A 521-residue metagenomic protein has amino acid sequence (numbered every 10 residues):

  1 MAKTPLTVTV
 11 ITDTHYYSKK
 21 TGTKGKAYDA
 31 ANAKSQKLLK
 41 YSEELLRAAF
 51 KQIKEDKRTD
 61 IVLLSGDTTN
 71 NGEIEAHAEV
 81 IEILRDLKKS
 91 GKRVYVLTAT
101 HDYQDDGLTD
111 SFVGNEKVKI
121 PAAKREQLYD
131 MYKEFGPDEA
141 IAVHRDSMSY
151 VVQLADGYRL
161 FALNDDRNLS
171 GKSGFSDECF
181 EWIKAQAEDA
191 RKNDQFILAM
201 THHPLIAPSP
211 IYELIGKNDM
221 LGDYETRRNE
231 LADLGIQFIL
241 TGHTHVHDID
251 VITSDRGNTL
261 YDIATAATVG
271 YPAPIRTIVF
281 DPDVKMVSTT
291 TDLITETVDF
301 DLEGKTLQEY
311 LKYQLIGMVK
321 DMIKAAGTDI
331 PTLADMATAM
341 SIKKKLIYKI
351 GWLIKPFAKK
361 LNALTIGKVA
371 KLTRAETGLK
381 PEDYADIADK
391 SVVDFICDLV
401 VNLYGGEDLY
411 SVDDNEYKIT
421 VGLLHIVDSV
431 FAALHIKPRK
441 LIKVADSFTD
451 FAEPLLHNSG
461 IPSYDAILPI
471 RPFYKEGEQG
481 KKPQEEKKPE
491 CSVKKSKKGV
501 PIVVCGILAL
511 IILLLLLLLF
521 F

Functional and structural regions predicted by a protein language model:
M1-I74: N-terminal active-site segment of His-dependent metallophosphoesterases
M1-K3, D299-F521: Non-catalytic terminal accessory segments
M1-T9, K20, S147-A162, K192 (+2 more regions): Beta-strand-turn-beta hairpins that frame and shape the catalytic cleft of phosphate-ester-processing enzymes
P5-K19, G157-N168, L198-M200, Y261-A266 (+1 more regions): Active-site-proximal beta-strand elements of phosphoester/diester hydrolases
T12-L45, D110-E116, L169-F175, I211-G216 (+1 more regions): Acidic/histidine-rich helix-loop elements that form or flank divalent-metal/phosphate-binding sites at the catalytic
D13, G66-D67, A99-T100, H202 (+1 more regions): Active-site glycine-centered loops adjacent to acidic/histidine catalytic or metal-binding residues that shape
D56-I61, R159-F161, S170-Y261, M322 (+5 more regions): His/acidic metal-ligating clusters that form di-metal
I74, E79-W182, E188, R256 (+2 more regions): Extended active-site neighborhood of metal-dependent phosphoesterases/phosphodiesterases
